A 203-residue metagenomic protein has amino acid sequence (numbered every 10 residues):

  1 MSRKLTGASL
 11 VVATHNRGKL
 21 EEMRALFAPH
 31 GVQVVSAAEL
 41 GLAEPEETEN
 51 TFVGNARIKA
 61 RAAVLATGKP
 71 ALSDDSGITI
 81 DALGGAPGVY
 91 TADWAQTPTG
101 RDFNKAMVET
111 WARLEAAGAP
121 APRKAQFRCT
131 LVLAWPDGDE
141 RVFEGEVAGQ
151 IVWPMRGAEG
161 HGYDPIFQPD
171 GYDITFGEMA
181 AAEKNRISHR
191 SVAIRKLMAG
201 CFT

Functional and structural regions predicted by a protein language model:
S2-V11, R17-T203: Anionic-ligand binding patches
